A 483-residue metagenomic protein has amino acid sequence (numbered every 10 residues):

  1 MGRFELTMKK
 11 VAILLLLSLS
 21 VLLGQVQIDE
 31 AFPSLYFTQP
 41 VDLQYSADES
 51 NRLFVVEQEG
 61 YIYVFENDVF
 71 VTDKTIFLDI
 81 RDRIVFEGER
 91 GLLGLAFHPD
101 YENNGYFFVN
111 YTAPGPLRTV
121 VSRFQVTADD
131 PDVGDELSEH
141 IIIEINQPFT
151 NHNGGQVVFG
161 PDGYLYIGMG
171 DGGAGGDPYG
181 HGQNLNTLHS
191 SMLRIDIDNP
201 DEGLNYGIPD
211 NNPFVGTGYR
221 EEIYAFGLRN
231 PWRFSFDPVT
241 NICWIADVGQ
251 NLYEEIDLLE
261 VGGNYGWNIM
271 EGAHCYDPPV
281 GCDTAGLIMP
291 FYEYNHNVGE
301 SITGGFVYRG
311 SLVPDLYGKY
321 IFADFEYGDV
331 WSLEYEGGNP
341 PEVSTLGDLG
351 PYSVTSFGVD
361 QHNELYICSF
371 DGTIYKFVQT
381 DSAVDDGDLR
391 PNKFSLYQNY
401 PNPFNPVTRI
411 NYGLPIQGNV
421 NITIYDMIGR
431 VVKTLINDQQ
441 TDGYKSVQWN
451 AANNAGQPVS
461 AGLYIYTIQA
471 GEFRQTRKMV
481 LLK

Functional and structural regions predicted by a protein language model:
L16-G24: Hydrophobic h-region of N-terminal signal peptides that target proteins for export in Gram-negative bacteria
Q25-G176, R233-G249, V298-E336, N363-L365 (+1 more regions): Acidic, Gly/Ser/Thr-rich repeat motifs that build Ca2+-stabilized beta-propeller blades
D29-F32, T72-R81, D132-E144, L204-P213 (+2 more regions): Beta-propeller fold detector
D48, V56, R90-L92, D100 (+3 more regions): Beta-propeller domain segments
P340-Q361: Conserved blade-ending motifs and adjacent loop-strand segments that build the rim/top face of beta-propeller domains
V378-D385: Short, compositionally biased serine/threonine- and acidic-rich segments at solvent-exposed termini, linkers, or domain
D385-Y400, F404-Y425, T434-N437, S446-W449 (+1 more regions): Glycine-centered coil/turn sites that cap beta-strands in beta-rich domains
T434, Q439-D442, S446-Q448, Q457-K483: C-terminal tail/sorting-segment detector
